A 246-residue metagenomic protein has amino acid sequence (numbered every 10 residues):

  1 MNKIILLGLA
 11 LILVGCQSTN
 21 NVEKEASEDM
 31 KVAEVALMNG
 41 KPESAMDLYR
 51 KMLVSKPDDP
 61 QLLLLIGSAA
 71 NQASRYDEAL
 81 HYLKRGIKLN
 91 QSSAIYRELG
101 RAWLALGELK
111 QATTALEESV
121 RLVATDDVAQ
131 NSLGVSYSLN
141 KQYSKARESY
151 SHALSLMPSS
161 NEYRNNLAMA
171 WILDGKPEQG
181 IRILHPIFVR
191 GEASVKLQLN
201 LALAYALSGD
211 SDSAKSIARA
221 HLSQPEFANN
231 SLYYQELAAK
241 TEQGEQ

Functional and structural regions predicted by a protein language model:
V14-V32: Bacterial Sec signal peptide processing site at the extreme N-terminus
E25-S27, P60-Q61, S92-A94, L109 (+5 more regions): Helix-start (N-cap) detector for alpha-helical repeat units in TPR-like alpha-solenoids, especially tetratricopeptide
R190-Q246: Terminal, low-structured helical/coil segments at or just beyond the last alpha-helical repeat
